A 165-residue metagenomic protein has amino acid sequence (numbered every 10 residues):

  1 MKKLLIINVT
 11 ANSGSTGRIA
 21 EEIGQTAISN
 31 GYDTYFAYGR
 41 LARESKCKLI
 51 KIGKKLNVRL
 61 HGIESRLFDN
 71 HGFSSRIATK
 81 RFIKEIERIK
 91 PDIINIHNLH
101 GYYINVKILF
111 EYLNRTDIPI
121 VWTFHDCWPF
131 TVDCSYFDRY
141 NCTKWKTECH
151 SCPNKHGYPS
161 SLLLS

Functional and structural regions predicted by a protein language model:
K2-S165: Catalytic cores of nucleotide-sugar-dependent glycosyltransferases that transfer UDP/GDP/TDP-activated
